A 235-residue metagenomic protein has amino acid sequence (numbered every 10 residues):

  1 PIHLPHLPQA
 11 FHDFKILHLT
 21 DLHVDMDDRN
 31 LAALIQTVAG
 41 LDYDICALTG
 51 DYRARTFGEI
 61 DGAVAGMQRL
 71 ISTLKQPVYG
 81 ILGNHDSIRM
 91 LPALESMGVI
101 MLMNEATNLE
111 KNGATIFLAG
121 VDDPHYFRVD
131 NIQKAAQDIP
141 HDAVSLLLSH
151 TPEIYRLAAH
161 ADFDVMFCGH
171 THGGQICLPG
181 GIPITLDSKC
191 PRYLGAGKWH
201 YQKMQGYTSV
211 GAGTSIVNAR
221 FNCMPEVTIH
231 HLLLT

Functional and structural regions predicted by a protein language model:
P1-A10: N-terminal membrane-anchoring alpha-helices
A10-H18, V24-T235: Soluble catalytic domains of enzymes that build or remodel membrane lipids, polysaccharides, and related
